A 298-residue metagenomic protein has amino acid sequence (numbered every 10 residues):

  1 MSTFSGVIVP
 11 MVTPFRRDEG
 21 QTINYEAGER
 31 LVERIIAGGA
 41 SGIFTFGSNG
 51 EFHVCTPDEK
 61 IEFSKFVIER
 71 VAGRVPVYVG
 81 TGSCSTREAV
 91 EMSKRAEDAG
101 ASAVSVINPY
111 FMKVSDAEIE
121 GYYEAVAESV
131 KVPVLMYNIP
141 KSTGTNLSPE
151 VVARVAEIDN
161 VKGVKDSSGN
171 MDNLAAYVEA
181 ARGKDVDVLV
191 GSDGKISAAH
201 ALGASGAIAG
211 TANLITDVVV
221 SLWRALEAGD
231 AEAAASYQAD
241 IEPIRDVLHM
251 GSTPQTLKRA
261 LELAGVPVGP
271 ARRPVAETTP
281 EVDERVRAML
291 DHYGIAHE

Functional and structural regions predicted by a protein language model:
S2-V9, T13-N146: Active-site beta->alpha loop and helix N-cap motifs at the rims of alpha/beta catalytic domains
G6-R16, R34, G38-A40, N49 (+2 more regions): C-terminal alpha-helical cap/extension of soluble enzyme domains
V9, T45, G50-H53, S83-S85 (+9 more regions): Short, flexible micro-motifs
G28, K60, S64, A89 (+7 more regions): A general structural signal for well-ordered alpha-helical segments in protein cores
G38, E62, F66-V71, R95 (+8 more regions): Alpha-helical structural signal in soluble globular domains
C55-D58, E91, D116-I119, L147-P149 (+4 more regions): Short secondary-structure transition/capping segments
E128-S129, S142-H249: Catalytic alpha/beta core domains of metabolic enzymes, predominantly
N138, N160-V161, R272: Glycine-rich phosphate-binding "P-loop"
